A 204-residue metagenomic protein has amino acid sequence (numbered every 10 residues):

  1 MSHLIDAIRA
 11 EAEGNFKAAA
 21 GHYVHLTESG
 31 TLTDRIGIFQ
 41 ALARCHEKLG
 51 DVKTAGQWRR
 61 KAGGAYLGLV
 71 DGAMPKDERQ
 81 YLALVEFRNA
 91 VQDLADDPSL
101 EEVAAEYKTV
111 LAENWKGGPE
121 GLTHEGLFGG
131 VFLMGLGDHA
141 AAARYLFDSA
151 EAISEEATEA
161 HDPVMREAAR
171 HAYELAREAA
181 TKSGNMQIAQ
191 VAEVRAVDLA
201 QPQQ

Functional and structural regions predicted by a protein language model:
S2-H25, S29: Alpha-helical segment of the N-proximal tetratricopeptide repeat
I5, A41, K48, K61 (+6 more regions): "A position-specific structural signal for the A-helix of alpha-solenoid helical repeats
E13, L49, L94-D97, L136 (+3 more regions): Structural motif corresponding to the intra-repeat A-B loop/turn of tetratricopeptide repeats
G21-E28, G63-D71, K108-A112, A150-T158 (+1 more regions): Amphipathic alpha-helical segments of tetratricopeptide repeats
D34, A41, T54, E78-L82 (+6 more regions): Structural signature of alpha-solenoid helical repeat junctions
